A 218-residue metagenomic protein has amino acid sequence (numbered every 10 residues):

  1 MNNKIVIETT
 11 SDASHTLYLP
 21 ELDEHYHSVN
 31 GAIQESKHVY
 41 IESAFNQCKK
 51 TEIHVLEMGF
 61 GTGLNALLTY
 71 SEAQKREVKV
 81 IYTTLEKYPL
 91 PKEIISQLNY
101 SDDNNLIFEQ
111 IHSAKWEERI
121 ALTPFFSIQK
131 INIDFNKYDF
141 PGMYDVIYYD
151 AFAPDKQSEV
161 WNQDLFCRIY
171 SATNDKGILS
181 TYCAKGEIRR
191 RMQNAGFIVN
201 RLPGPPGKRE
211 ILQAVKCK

Functional and structural regions predicted by a protein language model:
M1-I53, S71-Y100: Rossmann-like AdoMet
T51-L64, T69: Conserved class I S-adenosyl-L-methionine
I94-P141: S-adenosyl-L-methionine
D145-V160: A short SAM/SAH-binding and catalytic strip from SAM-dependent methyltransferases
V146-Y148, D175-C183: Conserved beta-strand signature within the Rossmann-like core of class I S-adenosyl-L-methionine
E159-D175: A short glycine-rich, Lys/Arg-flanked "PGG" loop and its adjoining helix->strand segment in the class I
A195-K218: Core SAM-dependent methyltransferase catalytic element
